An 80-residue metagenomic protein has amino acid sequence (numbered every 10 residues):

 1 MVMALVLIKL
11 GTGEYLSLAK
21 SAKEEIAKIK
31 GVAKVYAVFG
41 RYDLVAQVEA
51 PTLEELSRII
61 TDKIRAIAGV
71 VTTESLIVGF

Functional and structural regions predicted by a protein language model:
M1-F80: A compositional/biophysical signature of low hydrophobicity enriched in polar/charged and small residues
